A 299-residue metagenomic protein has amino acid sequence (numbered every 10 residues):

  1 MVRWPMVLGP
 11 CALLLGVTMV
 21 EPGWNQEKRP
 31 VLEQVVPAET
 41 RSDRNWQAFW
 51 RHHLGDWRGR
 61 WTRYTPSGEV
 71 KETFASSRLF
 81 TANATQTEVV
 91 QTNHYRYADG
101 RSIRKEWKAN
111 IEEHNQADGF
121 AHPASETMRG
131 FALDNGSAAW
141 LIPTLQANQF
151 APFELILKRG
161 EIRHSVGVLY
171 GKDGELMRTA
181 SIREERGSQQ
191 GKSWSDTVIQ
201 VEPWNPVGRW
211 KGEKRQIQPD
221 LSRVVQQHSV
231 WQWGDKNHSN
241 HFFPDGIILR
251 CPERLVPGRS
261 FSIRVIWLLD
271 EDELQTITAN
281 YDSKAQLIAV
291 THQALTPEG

Functional and structural regions predicted by a protein language model:
M1-G9: Bacterial N-terminal signal peptides that target proteins for export
L8-G16: Bacterial N-terminal signal peptides
C11, Q26-A38, Q47-A48: N-terminal alpha-helical "arm" segments
V20-N25: Boundary at the C-terminal end of the N-terminal hydrophobic targeting segment
V36-S42, W46-H53, W61-Y64, G68-G299: Soluble ligand-binding/transfer domains with enclosed cavities or grooves
